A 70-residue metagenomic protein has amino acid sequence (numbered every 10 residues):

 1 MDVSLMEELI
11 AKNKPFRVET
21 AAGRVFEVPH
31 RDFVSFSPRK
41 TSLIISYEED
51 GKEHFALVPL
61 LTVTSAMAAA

Functional and structural regions predicted by a protein language model:
M1-A70: Motif-centric detector for short Cys/His coordination patterns
